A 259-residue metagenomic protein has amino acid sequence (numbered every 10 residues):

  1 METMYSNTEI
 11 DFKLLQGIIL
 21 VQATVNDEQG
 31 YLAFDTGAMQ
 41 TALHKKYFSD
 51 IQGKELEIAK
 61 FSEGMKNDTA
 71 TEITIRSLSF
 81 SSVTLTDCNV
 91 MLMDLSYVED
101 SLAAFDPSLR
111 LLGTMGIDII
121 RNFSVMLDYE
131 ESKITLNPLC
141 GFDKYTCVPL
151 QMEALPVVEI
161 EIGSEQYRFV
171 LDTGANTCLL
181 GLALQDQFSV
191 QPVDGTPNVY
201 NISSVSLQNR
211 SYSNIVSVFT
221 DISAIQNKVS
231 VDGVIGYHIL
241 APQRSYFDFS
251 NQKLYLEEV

Functional and structural regions predicted by a protein language model:
M1-V259: Pepsin/retropepsin-fold aspartyl endopeptidases
